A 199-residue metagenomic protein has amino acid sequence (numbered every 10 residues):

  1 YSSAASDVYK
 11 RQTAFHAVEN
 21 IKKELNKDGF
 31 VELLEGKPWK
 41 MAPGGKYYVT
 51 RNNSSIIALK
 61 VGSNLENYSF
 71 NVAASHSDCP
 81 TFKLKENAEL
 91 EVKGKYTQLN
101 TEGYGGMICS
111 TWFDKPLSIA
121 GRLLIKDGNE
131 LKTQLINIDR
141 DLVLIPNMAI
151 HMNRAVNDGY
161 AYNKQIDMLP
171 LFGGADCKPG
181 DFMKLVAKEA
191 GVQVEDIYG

Functional and structural regions predicted by a protein language model:
Y1-A5, Y9: Single conserved hydrophobic/aromatic residue that forms the stacking wall/gate of nucleotide- or nucleobase-binding
K10-P38: Intrinsically disordered, low-complexity, positively charged segments
A17, N52-A58, N64-N67, I136-G199: Soluble metallo-hydrolase cores and metallopeptidase-like ectodomains found primarily in the secretory/periplasmic
E32, K37-L84: Acidic/His- and Gly-rich active-site-bordering loop/insert found across diverse amide/peptide-bond hydrolases
K37-P43, S63-Y68, V92-G94, G128-E130 (+2 more regions): Short, glycine- and charge-enriched coil/turn segments that flank and shape catalytic ligand pockets
E66-A155: A generic, well-ordered mixed alpha/beta core segment in the N-terminal half of proteins
